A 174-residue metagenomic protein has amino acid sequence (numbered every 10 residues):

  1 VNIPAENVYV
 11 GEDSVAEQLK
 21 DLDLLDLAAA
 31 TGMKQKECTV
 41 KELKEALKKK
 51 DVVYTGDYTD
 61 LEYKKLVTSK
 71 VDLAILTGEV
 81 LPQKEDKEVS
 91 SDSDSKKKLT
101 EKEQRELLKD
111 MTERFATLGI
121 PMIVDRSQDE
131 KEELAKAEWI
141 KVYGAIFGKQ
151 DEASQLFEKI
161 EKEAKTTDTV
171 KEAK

Functional and structural regions predicted by a protein language model:
V1-R105: A short, structured surface patch at a secondary-structure boundary
N7, D51, T68, D72-K174: Extracytoplasmic substrate-binding proteins
